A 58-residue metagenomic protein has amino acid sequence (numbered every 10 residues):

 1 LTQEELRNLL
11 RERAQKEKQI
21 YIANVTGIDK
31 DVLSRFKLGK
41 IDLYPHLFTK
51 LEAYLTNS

Functional and structural regions predicted by a protein language model:
L1-K16: A short, Lys/Arg-rich alpha-helix, primarily the initiator
L1-T2, I20, I41, P45-F48: Extended, non-core accessory segments
R11, Q15, L38-I41, T56: Alpha-solenoid HEAT/Armadillo repeat architecture
Y21-V25: Short alpha-helical "recognition helix" segments of helix-turn-helix
I28-L43: Recognition helix of helix-turn-helix/homeodomain-like DNA-binding domains that insert into the DNA major groove
Y44-S58: DNA major-groove recognition helix of helix-turn-helix/homeodomain DNA-binding modules
